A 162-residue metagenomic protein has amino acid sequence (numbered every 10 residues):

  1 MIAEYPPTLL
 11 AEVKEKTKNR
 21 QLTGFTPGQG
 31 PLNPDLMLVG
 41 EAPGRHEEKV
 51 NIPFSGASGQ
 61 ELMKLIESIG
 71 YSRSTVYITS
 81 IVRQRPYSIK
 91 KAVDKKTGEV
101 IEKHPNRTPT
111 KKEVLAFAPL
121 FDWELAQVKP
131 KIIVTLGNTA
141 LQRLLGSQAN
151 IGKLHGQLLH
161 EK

Functional and structural regions predicted by a protein language model:
M1-K162: A polyanion-binding, active-site-adjacent surface
